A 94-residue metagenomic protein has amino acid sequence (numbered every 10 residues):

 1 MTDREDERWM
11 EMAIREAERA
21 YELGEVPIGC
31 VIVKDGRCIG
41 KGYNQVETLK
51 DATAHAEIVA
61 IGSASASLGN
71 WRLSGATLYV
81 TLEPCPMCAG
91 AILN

Functional and structural regions predicted by a protein language model:
D3, E7, E11, G40-N94: Zn2+-dependent cytidine deaminase-like catalytic core
D6, Y21, C30-V31: Long, charged N-terminal interaction/targeting segments
R15, A20-G24: Short loop/turn motifs at secondary-structure junctions and domain boundaries
G24-I28, S74: Short, basic and Ser/Thr-rich N-terminal targeting/leader segments
I28-G36: Short beta-strand scaffold segments in enzyme catalytic cores
